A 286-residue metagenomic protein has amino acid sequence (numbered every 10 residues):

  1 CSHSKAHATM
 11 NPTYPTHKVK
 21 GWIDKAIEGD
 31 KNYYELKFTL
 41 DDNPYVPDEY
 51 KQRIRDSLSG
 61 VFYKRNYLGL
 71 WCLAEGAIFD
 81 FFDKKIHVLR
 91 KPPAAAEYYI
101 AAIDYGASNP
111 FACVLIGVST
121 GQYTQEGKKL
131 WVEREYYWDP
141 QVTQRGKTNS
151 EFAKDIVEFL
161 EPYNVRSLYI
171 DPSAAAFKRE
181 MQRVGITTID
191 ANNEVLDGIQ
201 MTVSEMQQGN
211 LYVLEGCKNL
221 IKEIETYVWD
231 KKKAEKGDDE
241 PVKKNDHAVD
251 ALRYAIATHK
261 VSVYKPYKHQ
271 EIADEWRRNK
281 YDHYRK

Functional and structural regions predicted by a protein language model:
C1-L58: ASCE P-loop NTPase helicase motor core
T9, F38, Y67, D104 (+4 more regions): A residue-level signal for conserved active-site and pocket-lining positions in enzyme catalytic cores
P44-Y105: ATPase catalytic-site recognition across NTP-hydrolyzing enzymes
A107-S108, A174: Short, glycine/acidic-enriched loop or turn micro-motifs at the edges of active sites
P110-G117, R253: Short beta-strand scaffold segments in enzyme catalytic cores
G117-Y123: Short loop/turn segments immediately following beta-strands, especially the blade-tip and inter-blade linker loops
Q125-K243, S262-P266, E275-K286: Mg2+-dependent endonuclease catalytic cores in nucleic-acid-processing enzymes, primarily RNase H-like
A255-V263: Short, hydrophobic alpha-helical segments
